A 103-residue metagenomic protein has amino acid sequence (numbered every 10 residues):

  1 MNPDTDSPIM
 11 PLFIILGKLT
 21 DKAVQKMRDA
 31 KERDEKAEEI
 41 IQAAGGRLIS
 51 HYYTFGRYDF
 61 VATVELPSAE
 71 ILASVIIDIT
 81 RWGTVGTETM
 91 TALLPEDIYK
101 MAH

Functional and structural regions predicted by a protein language model:
N2-H103: A compositional/biophysical signature of low hydrophobicity enriched in polar/charged and small residues
